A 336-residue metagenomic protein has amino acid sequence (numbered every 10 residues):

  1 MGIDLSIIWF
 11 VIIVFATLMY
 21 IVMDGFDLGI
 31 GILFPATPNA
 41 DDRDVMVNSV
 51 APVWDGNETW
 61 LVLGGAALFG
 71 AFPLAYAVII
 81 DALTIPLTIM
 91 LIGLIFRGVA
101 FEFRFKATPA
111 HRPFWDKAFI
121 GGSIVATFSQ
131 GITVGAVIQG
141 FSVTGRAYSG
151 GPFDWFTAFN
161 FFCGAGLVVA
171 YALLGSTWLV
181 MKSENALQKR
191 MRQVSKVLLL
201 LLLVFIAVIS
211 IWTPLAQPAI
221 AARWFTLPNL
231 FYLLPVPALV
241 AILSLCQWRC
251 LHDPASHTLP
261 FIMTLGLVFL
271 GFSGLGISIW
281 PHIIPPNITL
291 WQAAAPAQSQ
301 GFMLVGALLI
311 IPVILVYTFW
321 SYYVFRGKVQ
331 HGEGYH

Functional and structural regions predicted by a protein language model:
M1-G56, V62-G65: N-terminal signal-anchor module of multipass membrane proteins
M1-I13, F69-T84, A136-A158: Helix-coil boundary and interhelical linker segments in multi-pass alpha-helical membrane proteins
W9-Y20, I80-I92, I120-I124, D154-V168 (+2 more regions): Alpha-helical transmembrane segments
L28-P52, G70-A77, E102-P113, G175-V194 (+4 more regions): Juxtamembrane membrane-water interface segments of multi-pass membrane proteins, especially cytoplasmic-side
D44-V62, L87, P113-T127, K189-L200 (+2 more regions): Juxtamembrane helix-loop boundaries in multi-pass membrane proteins
V53-V125, T144, A222-F231: Membrane-interface helix-loop-helix modules in multi-pass inner-membrane proteins
F103-S256, P260, G274: Long, contiguous internal "core" modules enriched in hydrophobic/ aromatic residues
I284-M303: Short, membrane-exposed interhelical loops at transmembrane-helix boundaries
